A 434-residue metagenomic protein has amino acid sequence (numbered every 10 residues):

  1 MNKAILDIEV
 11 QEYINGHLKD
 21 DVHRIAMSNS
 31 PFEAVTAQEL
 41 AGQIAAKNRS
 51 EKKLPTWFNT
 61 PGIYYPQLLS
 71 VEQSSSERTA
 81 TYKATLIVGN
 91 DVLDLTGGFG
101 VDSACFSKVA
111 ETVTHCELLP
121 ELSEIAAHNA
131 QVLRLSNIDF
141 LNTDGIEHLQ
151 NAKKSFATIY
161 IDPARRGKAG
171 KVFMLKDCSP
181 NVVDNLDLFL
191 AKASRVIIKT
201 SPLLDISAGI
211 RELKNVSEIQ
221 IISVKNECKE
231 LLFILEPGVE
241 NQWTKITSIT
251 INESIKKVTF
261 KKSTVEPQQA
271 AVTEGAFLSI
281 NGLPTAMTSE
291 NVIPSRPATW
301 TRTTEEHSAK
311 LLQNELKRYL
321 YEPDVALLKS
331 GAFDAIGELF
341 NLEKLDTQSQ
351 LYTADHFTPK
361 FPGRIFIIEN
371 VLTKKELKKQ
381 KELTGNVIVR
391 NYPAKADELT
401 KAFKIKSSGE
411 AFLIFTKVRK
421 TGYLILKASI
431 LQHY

Functional and structural regions predicted by a protein language model:
M1-Y434: SAM-dependent transferase fold signal centered on methyltransferase-like domains, encompassing both Class I
